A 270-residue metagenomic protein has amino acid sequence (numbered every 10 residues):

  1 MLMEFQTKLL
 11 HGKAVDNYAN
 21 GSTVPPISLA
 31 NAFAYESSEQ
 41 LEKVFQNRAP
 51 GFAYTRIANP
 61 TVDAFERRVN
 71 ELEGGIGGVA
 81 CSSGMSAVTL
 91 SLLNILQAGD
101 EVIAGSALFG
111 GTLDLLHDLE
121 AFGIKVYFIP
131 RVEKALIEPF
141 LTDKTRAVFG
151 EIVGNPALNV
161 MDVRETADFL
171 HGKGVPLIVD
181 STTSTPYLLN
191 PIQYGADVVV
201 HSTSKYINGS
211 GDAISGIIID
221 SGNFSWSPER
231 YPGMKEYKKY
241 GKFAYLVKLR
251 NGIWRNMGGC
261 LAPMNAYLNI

Functional and structural regions predicted by a protein language model:
M1-A49: N-terminal glycine-rich, Lys/His-bearing helix-loop that initiates the first secondary-structure elements of many
M1-M3, N59, D63, P191 (+1 more regions): N-terminal start-of-domain structural block
L9-H11, V15-Y18, V79-I270: Conserved PLP-enzyme active-site core in the AAT-like
A32, S37-T89, G111-D118: Conserved N-terminal alpha-helix of the aminotransferase class I/II PLP-enzyme fold
